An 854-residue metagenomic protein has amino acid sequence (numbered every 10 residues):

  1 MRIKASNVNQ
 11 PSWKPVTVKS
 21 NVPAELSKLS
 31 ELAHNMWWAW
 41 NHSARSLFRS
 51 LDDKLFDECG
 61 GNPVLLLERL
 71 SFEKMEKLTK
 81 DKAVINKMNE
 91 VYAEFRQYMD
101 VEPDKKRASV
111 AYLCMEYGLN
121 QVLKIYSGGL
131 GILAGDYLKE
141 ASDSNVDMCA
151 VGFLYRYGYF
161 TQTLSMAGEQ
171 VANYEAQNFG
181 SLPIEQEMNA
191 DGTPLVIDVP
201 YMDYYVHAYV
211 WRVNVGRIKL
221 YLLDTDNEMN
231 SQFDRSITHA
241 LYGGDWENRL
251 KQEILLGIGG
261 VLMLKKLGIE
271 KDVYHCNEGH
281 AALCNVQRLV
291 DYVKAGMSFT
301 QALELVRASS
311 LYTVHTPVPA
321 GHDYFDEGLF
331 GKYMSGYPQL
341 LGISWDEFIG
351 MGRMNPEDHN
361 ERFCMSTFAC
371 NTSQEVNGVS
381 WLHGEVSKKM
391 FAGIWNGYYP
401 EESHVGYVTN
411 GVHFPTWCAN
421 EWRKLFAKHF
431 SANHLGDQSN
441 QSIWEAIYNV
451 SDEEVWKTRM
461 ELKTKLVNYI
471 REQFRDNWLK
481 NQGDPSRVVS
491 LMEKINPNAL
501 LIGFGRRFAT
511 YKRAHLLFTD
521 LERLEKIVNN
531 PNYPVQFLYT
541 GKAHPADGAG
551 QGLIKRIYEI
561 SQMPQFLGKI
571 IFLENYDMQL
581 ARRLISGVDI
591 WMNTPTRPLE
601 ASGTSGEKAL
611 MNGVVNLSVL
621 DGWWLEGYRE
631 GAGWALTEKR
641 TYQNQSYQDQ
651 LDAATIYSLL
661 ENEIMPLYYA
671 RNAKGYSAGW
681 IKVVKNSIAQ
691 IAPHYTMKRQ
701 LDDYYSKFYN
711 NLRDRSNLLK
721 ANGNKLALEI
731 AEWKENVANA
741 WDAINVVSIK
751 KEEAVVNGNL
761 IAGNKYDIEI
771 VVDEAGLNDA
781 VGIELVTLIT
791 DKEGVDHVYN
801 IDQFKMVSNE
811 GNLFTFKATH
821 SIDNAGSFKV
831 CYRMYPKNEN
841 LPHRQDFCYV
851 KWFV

Functional and structural regions predicted by a protein language model:
M1-V854: Catalytic cores of carbohydrate-active enzymes across secretory and cytosolic contexts
